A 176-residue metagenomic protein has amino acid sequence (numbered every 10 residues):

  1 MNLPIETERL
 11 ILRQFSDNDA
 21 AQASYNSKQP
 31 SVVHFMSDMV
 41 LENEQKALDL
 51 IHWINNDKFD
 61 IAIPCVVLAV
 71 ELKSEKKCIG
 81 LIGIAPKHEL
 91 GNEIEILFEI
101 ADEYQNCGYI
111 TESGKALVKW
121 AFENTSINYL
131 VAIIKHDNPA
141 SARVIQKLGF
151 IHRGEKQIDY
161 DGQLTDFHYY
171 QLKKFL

Functional and structural regions predicted by a protein language model:
M1-H34, C65-V67, E71-L176: Acyl-donor (CoA/ACP) binding surface of acyl/acetyltransferases
V33-N55: Conserved GNAT-fold acetyl-CoA-binding loop/helix
L41, D60-I63, L130: Secondary-structure boundary/capping residues
I54-A69: A short helix-loop-beta-strand connector motif used in the catalytic cores of GNAT acetyltransferases and, in some
